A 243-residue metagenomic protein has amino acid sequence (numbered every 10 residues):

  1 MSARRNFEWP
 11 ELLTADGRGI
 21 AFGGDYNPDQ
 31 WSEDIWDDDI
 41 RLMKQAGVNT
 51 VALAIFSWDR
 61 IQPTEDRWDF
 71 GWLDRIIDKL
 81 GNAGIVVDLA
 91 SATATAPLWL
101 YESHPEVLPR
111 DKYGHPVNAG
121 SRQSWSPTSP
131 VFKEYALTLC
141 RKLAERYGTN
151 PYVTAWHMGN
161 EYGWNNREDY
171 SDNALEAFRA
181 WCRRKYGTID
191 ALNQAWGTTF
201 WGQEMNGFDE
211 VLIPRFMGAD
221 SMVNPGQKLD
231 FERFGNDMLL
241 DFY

Functional and structural regions predicted by a protein language model:
S2-T50, I55, N236: An acidic-aromatic substrate-binding cleft motif
E11, D37-N118, L137-A144, G148: Aromatic-lined substrate-binding rim segments of carbohydrate-active enzymes
G17-I20, L53-S57, Q123, Q227-F231: A short alpha-helix capping/helix-coil boundary motif
I20-G24, V51-L53, V87-S91, T154-M158: Hydrophobic faces of well-ordered beta-strands that scaffold small-molecule active sites in alpha/beta enzyme cores
N27-D29, F56, A92-A96, M158-G163: Active-site beta-loop-alpha junctions enriched in small/polar residues
V117-Y243: Polysaccharide-binding and catalytic clefts of secreted carbohydrate-active enzymes
